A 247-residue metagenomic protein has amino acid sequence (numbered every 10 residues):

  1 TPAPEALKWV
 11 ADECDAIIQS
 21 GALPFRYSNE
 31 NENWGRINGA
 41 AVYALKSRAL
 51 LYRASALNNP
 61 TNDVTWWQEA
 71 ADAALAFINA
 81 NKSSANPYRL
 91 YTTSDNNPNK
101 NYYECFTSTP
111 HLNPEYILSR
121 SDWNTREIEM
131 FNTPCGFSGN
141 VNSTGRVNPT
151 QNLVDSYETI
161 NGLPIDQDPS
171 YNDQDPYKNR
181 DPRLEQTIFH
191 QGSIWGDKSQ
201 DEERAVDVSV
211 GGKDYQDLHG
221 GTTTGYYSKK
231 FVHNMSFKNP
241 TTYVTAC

Functional and structural regions predicted by a protein language model:
T1-N38, R48-T65, G221-C247: Aromatic-anchored glycine-rich loop motif in surface-exposed flexible loops
L7, R36-K213: An aromatic- and glycine-enriched ligand-binding surface/loop that stacks and positions planar moieties
E185-C247: C-terminal low-complexity, acidic/polar tails when present
